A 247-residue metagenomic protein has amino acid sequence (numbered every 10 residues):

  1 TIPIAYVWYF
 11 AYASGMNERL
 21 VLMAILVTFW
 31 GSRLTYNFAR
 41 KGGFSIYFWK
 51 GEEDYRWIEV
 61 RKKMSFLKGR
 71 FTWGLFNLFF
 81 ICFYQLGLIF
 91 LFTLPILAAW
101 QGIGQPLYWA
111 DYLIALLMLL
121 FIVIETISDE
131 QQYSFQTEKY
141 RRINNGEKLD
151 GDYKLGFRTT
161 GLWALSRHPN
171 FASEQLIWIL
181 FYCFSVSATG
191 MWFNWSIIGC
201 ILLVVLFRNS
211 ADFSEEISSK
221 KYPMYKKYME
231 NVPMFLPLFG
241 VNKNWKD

Functional and structural regions predicted by a protein language model:
T1-Y6, G42, I46-L78, G156-W163: Juxtamembrane helix-capping/reentrant segments at transmembrane boundaries
I2-F38, I89-Q131, Q136, Y140-D247: Hydrophobic transmembrane alpha-helices
W30, L34-F38, F44-I46, L75-L86: Membrane-interface module
E53-G104, A115: PAPS-dependent sulfotransferase catalytic domain
